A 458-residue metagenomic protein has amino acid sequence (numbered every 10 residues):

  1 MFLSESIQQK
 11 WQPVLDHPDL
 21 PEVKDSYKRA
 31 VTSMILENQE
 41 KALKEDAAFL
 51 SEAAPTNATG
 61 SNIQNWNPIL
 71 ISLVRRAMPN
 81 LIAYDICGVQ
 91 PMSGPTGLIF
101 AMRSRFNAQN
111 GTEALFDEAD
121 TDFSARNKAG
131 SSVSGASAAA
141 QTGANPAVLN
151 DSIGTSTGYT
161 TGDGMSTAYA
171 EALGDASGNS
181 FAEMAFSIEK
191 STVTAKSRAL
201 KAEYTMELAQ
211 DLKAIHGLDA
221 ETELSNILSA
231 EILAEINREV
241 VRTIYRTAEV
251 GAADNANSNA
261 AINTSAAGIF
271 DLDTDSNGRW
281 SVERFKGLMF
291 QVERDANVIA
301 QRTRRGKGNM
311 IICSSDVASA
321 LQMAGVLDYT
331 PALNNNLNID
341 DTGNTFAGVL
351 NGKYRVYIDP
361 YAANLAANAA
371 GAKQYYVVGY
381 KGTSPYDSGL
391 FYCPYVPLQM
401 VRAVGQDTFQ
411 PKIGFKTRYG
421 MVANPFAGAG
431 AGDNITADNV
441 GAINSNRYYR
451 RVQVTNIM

Functional and structural regions predicted by a protein language model:
M1-D19, T247-A248, A260-T264, L327-Y329 (+2 more regions): Short, intrinsically disordered N-terminal pre-domain segments
M1-N127: Extended assembly-interface regions of large multimeric machines
A77, A83-D85, G164, A168-G178 (+5 more regions): Sequence/fold signature of self-assembling virion shell proteins
V89, L98-A195: Assembly/oligomerization interface modules of large self-assembling protein complexes
M92-P95, T194-K196, T303-R305: Extracellular/periplasmic catalytic domains that process cell-envelope and extracellular macromolecules
A108-R126, R246-V250, F426-V440: Short linear, low-complexity motifs centered on an aromatic residue
T157, G251-N277, G428-N439: Surface-exposed intrinsically disordered loops and tails
A220-E221, I236-I262: Short, glycine/acidic-rich hinge or "gate" loops at secondary-structure transitions that mediate conformational
